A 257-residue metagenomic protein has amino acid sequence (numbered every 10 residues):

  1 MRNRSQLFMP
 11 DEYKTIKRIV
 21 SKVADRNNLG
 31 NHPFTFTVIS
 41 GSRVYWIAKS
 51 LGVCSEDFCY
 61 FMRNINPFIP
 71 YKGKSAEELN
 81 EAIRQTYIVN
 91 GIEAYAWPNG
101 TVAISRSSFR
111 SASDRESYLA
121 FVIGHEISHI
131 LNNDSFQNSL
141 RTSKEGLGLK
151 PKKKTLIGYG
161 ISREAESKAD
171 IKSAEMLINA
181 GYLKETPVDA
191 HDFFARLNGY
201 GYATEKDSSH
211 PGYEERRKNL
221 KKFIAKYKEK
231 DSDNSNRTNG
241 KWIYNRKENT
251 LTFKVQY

Functional and structural regions predicted by a protein language model:
M1, E81-I83, E145-P151, S167 (+1 more regions): Short amphipathic alpha-helical segments, especially helix-boundary/capping motifs
M1-I127, L131-S143, E175, N179-Y182 (+2 more regions): Peri-catalytic and regulatory segments of divalent metal-dependent proteins
E12-I19, R115-L119, I123, I127 (+5 more regions): Stable alpha-helical elements in mature extracytoplasmic
V23, M176, F194-L197, F223-Y227: Alpha-helix boundary/capping residues
G41-S42, F58-G73, S162-I171, E175 (+1 more regions): Short, surface-exposed, charge-dense and proline/glycine-enriched linear segments
R110-A112, N133, Q137-E164, G199-Y200: Substrate-binding clefts and substrate-entry loops adjacent to catalytic sites of polymer-processing enzymes acting on
K152-E205, G212, R216: Metalloprotease/metallohydrolase-associated module, dominated by Zn2+-dependent proteases
N198-Y257: Pan-zinc metallopeptidase signature
